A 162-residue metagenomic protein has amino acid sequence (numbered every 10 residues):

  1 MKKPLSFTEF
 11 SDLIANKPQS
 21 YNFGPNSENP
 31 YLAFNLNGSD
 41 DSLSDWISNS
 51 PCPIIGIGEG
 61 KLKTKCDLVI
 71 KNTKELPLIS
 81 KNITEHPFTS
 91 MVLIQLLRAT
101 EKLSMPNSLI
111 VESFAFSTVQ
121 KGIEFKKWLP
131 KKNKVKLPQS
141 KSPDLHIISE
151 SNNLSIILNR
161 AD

Functional and structural regions predicted by a protein language model:
M1-N152: C-terminal alpha-helix plus adjacent terminal tail
P53, A161-D162: Short, proline-centered helix/strand-breaking motifs
L93, I156, R160: Terminal peptide-recognition signature
